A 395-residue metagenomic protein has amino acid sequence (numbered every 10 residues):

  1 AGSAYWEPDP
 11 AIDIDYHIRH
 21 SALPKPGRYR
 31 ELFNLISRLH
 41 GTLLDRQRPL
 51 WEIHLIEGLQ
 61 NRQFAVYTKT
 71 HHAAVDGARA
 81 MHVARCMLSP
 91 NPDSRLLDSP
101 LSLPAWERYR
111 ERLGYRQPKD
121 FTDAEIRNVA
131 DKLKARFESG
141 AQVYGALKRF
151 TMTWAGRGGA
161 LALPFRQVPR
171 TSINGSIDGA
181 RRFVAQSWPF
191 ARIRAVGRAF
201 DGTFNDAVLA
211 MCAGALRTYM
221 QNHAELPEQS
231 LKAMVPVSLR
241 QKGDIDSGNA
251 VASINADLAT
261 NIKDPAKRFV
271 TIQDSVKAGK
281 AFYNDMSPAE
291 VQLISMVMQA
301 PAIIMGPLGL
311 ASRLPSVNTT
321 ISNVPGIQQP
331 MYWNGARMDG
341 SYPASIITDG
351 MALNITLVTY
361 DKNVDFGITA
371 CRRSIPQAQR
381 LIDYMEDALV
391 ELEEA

Functional and structural regions predicted by a protein language model:
A1-M351, I355-E386, V390-A395: Soluble acyl-CoA-dependent acyltransferase catalytic core bearing the H(X)4D motif
